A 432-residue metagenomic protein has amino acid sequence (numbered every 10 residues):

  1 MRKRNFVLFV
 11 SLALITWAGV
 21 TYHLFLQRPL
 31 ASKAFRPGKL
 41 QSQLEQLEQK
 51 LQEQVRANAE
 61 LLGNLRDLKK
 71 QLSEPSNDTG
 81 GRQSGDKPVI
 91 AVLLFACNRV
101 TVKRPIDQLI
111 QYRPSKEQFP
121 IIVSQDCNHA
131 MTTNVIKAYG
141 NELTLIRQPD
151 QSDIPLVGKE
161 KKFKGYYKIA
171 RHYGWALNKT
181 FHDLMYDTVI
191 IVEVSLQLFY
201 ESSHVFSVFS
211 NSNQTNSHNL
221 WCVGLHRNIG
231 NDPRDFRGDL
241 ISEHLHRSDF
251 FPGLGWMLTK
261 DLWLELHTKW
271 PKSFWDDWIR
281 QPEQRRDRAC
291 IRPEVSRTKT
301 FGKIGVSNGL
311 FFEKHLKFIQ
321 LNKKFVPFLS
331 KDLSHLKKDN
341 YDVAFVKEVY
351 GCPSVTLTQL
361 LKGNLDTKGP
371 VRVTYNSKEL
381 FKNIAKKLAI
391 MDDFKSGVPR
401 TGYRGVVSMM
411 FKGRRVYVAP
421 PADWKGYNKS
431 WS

Functional and structural regions predicted by a protein language model:
M1-K70: N-terminal signal-anchor transmembrane helix specifying type II single-pass membrane topology of secretory-pathway
G85, D107-F119: Short, acidic, metal-binding catalytic loop of nucleotide-sugar glycosyltransferases
P88-L93, P120: Cell-envelope/extracellular polymer assembly enzymes that use nucleotide-activated donors
C127-D187: Active-site-proximal specificity loops/subdomain of glycosyltransferases
M185-Q197: Short beta-strand-to-loop acidic/aromatic patch adjacent to the donor-nucleotide binding site
L198-D277: Conserved catalytic core of nucleotide-sugar-dependent glycosyltransferases
Q281-K299: Catalytic donor-sugar/metal-binding loop of nucleotide-sugar-dependent glycosyltransferases
E294-F311: Active-site donor/metal-binding and catalytic loop motifs of nucleotide-sugar-dependent glycosylation enzymes
